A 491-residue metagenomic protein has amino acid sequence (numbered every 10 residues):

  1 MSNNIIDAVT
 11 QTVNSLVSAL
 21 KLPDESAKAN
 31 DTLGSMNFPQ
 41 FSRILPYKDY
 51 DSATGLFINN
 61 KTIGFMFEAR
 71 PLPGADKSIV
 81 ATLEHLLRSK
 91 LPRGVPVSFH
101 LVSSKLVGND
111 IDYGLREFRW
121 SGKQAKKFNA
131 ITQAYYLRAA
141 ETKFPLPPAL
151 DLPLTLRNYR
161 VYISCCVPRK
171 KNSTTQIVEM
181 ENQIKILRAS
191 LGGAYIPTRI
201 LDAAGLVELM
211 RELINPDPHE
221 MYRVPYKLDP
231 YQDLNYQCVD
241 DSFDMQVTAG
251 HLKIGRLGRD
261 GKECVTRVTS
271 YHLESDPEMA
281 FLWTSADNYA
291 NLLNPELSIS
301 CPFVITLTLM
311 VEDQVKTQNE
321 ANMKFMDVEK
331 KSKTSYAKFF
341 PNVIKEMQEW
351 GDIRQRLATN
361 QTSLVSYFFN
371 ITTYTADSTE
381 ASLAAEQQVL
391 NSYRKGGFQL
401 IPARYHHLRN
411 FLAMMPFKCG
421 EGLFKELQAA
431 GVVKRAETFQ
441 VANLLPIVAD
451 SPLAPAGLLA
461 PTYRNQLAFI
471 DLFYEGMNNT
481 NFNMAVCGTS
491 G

Functional and structural regions predicted by a protein language model:
S2-L445: Extended, folded cores of ATP/NTP-driven motor/assembly subunits in large transport and secretion machines
G55-T62, R70-L72, I79-L91, R188 (+1 more regions): Glycine-rich phosphate-binding loop of nucleotide-binding enzymes
P147-A149, Q355, P446, P452-G457 (+1 more regions): Glycine-rich, charged/polar anion/phosphate-binding loops that engage phosphate groups from diverse ligands
G431-N465: Pre-P-loop entry segment of helicase/translocase ATPase cores
